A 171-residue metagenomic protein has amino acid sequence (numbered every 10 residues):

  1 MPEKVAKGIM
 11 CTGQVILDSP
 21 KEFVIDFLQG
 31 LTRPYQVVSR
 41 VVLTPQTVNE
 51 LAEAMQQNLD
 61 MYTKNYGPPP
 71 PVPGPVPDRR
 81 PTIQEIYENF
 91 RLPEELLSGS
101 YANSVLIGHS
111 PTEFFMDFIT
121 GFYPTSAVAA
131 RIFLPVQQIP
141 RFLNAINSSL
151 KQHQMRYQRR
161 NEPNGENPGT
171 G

Functional and structural regions predicted by a protein language model:
M1-G171: Positively charged, low-complexity terminal tracts and the immediately adjacent first secondary-structure elements
